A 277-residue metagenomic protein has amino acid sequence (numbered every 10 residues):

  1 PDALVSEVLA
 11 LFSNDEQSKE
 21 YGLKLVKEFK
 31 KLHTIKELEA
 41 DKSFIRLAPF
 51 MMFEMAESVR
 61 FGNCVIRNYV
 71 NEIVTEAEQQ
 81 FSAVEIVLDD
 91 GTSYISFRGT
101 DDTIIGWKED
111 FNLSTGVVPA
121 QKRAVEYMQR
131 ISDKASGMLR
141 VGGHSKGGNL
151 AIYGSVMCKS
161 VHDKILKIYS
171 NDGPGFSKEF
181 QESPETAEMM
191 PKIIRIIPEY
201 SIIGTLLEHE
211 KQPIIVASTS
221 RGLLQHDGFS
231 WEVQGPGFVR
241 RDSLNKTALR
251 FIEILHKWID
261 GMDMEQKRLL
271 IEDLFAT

Functional and structural regions predicted by a protein language model:
S6, L11-V84, L88-S93, F97-S114 (+2 more regions): Alpha/beta hydrolase fold serine-hydrolase catalytic domain that processes acyl esters and thioesters
G142-G147, A151: Gly/Ala-rich beta-loop-alpha elbow adjacent to hydrolase catalytic centers
A151-K159: Short glycine-enriched nucleophile-adjacent loop and the immediately C-terminal alpha-helix near the catalytic center
